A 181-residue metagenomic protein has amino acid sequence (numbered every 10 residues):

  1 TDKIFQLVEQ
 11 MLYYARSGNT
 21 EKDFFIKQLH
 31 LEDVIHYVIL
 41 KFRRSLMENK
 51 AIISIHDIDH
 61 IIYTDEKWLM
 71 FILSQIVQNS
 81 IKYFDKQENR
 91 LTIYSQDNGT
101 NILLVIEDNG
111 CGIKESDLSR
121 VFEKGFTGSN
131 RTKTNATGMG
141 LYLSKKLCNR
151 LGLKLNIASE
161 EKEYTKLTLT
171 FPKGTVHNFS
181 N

Functional and structural regions predicted by a protein language model:
N19-F24, D57, I61-T64: Conserved micro-motifs of the catalytic ATP-binding
S45-S54: Short conserved segments within the C-terminal catalytic ATPase subdomain
S80-I81: Short helix-loop "hinge" at the ATP-lid/N-box region of the Bergerat-fold HATPase_c
R90-T100: Short beta-strand/loop element within the Bergerat-fold HATPase_c
D108: Acidic ATP/Mg2+-coordinating residue in the GHKL
I113-G125: Short conserved segment of the HATPase_c
